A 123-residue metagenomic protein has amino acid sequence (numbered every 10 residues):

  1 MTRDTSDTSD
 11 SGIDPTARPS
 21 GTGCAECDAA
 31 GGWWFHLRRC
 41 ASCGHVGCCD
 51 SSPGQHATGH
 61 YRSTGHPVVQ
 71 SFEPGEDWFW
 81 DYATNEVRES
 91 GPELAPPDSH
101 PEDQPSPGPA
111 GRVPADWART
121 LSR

Functional and structural regions predicted by a protein language model:
M1-T5: Low-complexity, intrinsically disordered Ser/Thr/Pro- and acidic-rich segments
D7-G12, R18-A25, A30, G47-R123: Cys/His-rich, Zn2+-coordinating zinc-finger modules
G32-A41: Canonical RING-type zinc finger of E3 ubiquitin-protein ligases
